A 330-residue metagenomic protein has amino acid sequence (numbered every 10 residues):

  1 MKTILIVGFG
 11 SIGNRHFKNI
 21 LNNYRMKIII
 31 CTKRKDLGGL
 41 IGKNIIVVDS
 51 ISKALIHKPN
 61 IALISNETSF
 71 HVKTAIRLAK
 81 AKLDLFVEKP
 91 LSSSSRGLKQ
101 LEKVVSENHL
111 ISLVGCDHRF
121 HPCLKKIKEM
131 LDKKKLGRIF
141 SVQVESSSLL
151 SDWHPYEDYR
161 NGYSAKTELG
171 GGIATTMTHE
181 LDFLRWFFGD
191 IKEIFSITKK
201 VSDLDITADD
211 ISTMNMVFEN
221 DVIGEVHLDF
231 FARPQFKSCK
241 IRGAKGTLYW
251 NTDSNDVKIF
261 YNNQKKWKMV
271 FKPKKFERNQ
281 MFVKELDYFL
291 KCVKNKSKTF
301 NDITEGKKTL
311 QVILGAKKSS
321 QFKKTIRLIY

Functional and structural regions predicted by a protein language model:
M1-G42: N-terminal Rossmann-like dinucleotide-binding module
I45-V104: Beta-loop-alpha module in the N-terminal Rossmann-like domain of NAD(P)-dependent dehydrogenases, especially those
I61-I64, K133, Y288-Y330: C-terminal helix-rich "cap/oligomerization" subdomain common to oxidoreductases
V87-E88, S112-V114, W250: Hydrophobic residues in well-ordered beta-strands that form the structural core
Q100-H118, R138-V142: Rossmann-fold dehydrogenase core element
H118-D205, K323: Predominantly a Rossmann-like dinucleotide-binding segment in NAD(P)-dependent oxidoreductases
T175-T176, L181-D256, V283-K296: Contiguous beta-strand/loop segments that form the cofactor/metal-binding neighborhood of enzyme cores
P273-D287: Active-site loop of classical SDR/Rossmann-like NAD(P)-dependent oxidoreductases, centered on the catalytic Tyr-X3-Lys
